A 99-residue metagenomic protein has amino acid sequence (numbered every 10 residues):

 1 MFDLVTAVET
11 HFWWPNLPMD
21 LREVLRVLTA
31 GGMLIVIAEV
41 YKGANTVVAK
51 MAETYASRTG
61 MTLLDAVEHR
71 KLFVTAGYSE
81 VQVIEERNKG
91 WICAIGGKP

Functional and structural regions predicted by a protein language model:
M1-V5: A short acidic, Gly/Pro-enriched loop at the edge of an enzyme's catalytic core that lines a small-molecule cofactor
V8-H11: Residues lining the SAM
P18-A30: A short glycine-rich, Lys/Arg-flanked "PGG" loop and its adjoining helix->strand segment in the class I
L25, L34-I35, T46-K50, I92-P99: Accessory recognition modules or surfaces
M33-L63: Conserved class I S-adenosyl-L-methionine
G60-A76: Short alpha-helix
A76-P99: Core SAM-dependent methyltransferase catalytic element
